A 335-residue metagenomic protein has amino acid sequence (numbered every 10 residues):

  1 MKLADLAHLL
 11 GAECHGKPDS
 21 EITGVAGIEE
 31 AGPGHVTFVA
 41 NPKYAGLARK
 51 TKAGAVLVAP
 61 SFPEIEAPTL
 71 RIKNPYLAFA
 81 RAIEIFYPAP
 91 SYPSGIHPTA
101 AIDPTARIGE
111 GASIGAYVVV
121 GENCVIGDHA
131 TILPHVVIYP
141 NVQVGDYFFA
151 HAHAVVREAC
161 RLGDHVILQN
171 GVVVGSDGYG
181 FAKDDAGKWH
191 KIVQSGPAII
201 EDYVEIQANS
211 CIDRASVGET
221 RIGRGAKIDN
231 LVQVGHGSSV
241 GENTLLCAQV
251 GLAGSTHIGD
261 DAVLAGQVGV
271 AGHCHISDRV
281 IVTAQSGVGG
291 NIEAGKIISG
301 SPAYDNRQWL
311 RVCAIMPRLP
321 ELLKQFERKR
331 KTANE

Functional and structural regions predicted by a protein language model:
M1-T99, G111, C160, H165 (+4 more regions): Terminal amphipathic alpha-helical/low-complexity segments used for targeting or macromolecular assembly
F38, G95-D305: Structural signal for interior beta-strand "rungs" in well-ordered beta-sheet cores of soluble enzyme domains
